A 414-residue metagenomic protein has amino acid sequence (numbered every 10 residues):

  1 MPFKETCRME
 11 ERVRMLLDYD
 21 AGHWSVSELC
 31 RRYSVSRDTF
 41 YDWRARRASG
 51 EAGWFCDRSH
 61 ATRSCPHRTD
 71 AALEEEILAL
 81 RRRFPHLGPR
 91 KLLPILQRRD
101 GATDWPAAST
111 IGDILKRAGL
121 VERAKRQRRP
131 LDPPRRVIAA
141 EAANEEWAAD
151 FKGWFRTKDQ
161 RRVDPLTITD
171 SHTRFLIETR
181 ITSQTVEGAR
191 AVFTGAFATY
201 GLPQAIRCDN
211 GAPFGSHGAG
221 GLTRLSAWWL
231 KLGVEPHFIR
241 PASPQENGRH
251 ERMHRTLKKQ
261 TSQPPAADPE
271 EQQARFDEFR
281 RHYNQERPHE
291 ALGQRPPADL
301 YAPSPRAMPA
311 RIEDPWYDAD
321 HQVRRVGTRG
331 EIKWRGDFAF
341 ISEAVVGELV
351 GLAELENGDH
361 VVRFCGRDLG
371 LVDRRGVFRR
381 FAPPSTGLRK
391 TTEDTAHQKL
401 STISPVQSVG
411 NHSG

Functional and structural regions predicted by a protein language model:
M1-R14, R63-A71: Short, Lys/Arg-enriched anionic-surface-contact patches
C7-W24, E74-R83: Short, amphipathic alpha-helical "recognition" segments used to contact nucleic acids or chromatin
M15, L29-C30, F40-W43, E51 (+15 more regions): Mobile genetic element proteins and their domesticated derivatives, centered on retroelements and DNA transposons
A45, E51-A148, W154, A212 (+2 more regions): Basic, flexible linker segments flanking DNA-binding modules in nucleic acid-interacting mobile-element proteins
R68, S109, L115-F175, V186-Q204 (+3 more regions): Mobile-element integrase/transposase regions, centering on the N-terminal DNA-binding/Zn-coordinating module
Q184, A198-G218, R240-A242, N247 (+1 more regions): Acidic/histidine-rich, metal-coordinating catalytic segments
G218, R224-P309, G351, L355-E356: Charged alpha-helix within mobile-element recombinases
N284-G414: C-terminal, beta-rich DNA-binding module of retroviral/retroelements integrases
